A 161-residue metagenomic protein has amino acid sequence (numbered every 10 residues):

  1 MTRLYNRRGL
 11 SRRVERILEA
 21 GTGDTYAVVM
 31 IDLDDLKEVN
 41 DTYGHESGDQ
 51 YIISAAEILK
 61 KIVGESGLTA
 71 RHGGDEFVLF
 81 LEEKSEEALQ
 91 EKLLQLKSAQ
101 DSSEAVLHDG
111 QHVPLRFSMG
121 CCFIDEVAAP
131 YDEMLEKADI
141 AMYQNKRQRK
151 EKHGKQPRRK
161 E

Functional and structural regions predicted by a protein language model:
N6-A27, D34-G64, A70-G74, V78-L79 (+3 more regions): Conserved long alpha-helical elements within nucleotide-processing catalytic cores of c-di-GMP signaling and class III
D41, Q90-L94, H108-D109, C122-G154 (+1 more regions): Catalytic-core segments of nucleotide cyclases and related cyclic-nucleotide turnover enzymes
V63, Q100-E104, M142-K146: Hydrophobic recognition helices of helix-based DNA-binding modules
R71, Q100-S118, K150-Q156: Catalytic core regions of nucleotide second-messenger enzymes
F80-E82, C122: Short hydrophobic/aromatic beta-strand micro-patches that form the beta-sheet surface supporting nucleotide- or nucleic
